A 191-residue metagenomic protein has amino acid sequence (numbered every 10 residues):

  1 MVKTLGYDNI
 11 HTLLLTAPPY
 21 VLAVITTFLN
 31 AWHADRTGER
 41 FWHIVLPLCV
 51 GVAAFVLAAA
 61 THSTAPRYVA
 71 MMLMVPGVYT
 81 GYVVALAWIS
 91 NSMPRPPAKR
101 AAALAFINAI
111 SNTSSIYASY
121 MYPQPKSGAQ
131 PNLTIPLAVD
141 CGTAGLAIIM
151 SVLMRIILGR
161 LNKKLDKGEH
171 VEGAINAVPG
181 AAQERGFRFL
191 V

Functional and structural regions predicted by a protein language model:
H11, E39, P96-F106: Cytoplasmic loop-to-transmembrane helix junctions
I25-E39, K126: Helix-to-loop junctions at the C-terminal end of transmembrane segments in multipass secondary transporters
D35-G51, P96-P97: Cytoplasmic membrane-interface "Motif A"-like loop-to-helix N-cap segments of 12-TM Major Facilitator Superfamily
W42, L48-F55, A70-M71, S115 (+1 more regions): A generic transmembrane-helix signature of 12-TM secondary carrier transporters
C49-S63, P76: C-terminal ends and interior cores of transmembrane alpha-helices in multi-pass membrane transporters/permeases
A59-M71, G81: Helix-loop junctions at membrane interfaces in 12-TM secondary transporters
T80-P96: Intracellular juxtamembrane helix-capping segments at the cytosolic ends of symmetry-related transmembrane helices
R100, F106, P131-V191: Intracellular terminal tails of multi-pass secondary transporters
